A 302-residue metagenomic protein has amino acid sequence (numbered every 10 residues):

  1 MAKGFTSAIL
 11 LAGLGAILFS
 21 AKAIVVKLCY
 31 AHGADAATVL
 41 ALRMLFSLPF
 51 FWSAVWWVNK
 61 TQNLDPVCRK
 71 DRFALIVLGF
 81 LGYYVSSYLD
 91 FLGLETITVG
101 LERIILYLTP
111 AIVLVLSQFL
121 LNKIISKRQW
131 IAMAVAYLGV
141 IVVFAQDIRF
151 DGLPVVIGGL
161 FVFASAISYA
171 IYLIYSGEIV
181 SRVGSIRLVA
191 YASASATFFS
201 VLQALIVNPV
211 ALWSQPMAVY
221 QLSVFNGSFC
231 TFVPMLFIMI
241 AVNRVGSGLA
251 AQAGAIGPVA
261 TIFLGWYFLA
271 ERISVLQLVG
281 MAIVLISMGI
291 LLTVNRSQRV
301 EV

Functional and structural regions predicted by a protein language model:
M1-L42, F80, D151-E178, F198-F199 (+1 more regions): Glycine-/small-residue-enriched transmembrane alpha-helix faces in small-molecule transporters and effluxers
G4-I9, G33-A41, V67-R72, A145-S168 (+2 more regions): Juxtamembrane helix-entry segments on the extracytoplasmic side of multipass membrane proteins
A16, L42, L101-L108, Y175-F198 (+1 more regions): Helix-helix packing/entry segments at the starts of transmembrane helices
L18, A23, W56-L106, V142 (+1 more regions): Specific transmembrane alpha-helical segments of multi-pass solute transporters/efflux pumps, especially DMT/EamA
C29, V39, R43, G93 (+8 more regions): Hydrophobic/aromatic residues within transmembrane alpha-helices of multi-pass small-molecule transporters
H32-Y84, I112-L116, S168-Y175, V189-N208 (+2 more regions): Transmembrane alpha-helices of multi-pass small-molecule transport proteins
F50, V55, D90, T109-A134 (+1 more regions): C-terminal transmembrane-helix exit sites in multi-pass transporters
F51, I125-D147, S200, A255 (+2 more regions): Hydrophobic transmembrane alpha-helices of multi-pass small-molecule transport proteins
